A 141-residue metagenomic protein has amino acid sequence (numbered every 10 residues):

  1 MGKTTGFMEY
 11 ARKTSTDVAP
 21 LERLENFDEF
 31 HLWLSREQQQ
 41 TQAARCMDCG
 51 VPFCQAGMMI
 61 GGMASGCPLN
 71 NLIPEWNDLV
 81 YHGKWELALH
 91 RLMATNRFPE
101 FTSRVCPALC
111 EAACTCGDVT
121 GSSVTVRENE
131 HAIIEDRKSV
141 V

Functional and structural regions predicted by a protein language model:
M1-S139: Ferredoxin-type iron-sulfur electron-transfer modules and their immediate structural context
